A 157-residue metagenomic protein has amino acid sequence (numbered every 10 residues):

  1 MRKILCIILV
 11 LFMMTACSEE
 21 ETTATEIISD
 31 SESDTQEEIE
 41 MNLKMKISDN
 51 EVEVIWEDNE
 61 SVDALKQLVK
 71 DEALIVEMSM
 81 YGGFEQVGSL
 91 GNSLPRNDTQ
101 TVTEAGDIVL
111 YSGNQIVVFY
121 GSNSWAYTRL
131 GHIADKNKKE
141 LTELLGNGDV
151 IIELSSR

Functional and structural regions predicted by a protein language model:
M1-I4: Positively charged n-region of N-terminal signal peptides that target proteins for export
M13-A16: C-terminal motif of bacterial Sec signal peptides marking the signal peptidase cleavage site
S18-E20: Bacterial signal peptide processing site
T23-N50: N-terminal low-complexity, Pro/Thr/Ser-rich intrinsically disordered segments that act as propeptides or flexible
V52-N59: Short, contiguous acidic and Ser/Thr-rich linear segments
S61-N114: Mature extracytoplasmic domains of secretory-pathway proteins
Y120-D135: Short, compositionally biased
H132-R157: Well-ordered alpha/beta subsegment
